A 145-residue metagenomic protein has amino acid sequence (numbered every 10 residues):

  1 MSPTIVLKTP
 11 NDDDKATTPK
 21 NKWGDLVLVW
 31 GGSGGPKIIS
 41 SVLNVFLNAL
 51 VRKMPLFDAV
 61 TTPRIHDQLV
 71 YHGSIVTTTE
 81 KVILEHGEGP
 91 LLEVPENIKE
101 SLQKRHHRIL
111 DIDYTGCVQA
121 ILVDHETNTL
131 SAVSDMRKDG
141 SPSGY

Functional and structural regions predicted by a protein language model:
M1-L110: Proteins synthesized as precursors that undergo proteolytic processing into mature forms
T18, E93-Y145: In a subset of proteins, long, contiguous C-terminal domains/tails are tracked
